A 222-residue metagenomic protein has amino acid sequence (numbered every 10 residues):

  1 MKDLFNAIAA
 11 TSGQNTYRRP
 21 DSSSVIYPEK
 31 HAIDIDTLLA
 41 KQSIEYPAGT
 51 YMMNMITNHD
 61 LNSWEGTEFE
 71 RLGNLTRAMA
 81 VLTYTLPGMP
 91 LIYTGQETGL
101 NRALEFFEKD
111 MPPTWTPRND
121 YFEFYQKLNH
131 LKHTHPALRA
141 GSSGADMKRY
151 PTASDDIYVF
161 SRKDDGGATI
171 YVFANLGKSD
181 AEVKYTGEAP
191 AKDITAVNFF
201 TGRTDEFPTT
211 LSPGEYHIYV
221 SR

Functional and structural regions predicted by a protein language model:
M1-M52, L82, G99-L131, P136 (+6 more regions): Active-site-proximal helices and loops of the catalytic beta/alpha 8
P47-R71: Active-site clefts of carbohydrate-active enzymes
Y51-M53, M89-I92, A168-Y171: Beta-sheet entry/capping signal
V81-T98: Conserved short secondary-structure transition element at the edge of the structured enzyme core that lines
D155-I157, A168, P213-I218: Short hydrophobic/aromatic beta-strand or adjacent loop that forms the aromatic wall/cage of a ligand/substrate-binding
F173-G177: Asparagine-centered strand-capping/turn motif at beta-strand->loop junctions
G187-G202: Solvent-exposed beta-hairpin/edge-strand motifs
D205-R222: C-terminal beta-strand-rich structural cap/linker in extracellular carbohydrate-active enzymes
